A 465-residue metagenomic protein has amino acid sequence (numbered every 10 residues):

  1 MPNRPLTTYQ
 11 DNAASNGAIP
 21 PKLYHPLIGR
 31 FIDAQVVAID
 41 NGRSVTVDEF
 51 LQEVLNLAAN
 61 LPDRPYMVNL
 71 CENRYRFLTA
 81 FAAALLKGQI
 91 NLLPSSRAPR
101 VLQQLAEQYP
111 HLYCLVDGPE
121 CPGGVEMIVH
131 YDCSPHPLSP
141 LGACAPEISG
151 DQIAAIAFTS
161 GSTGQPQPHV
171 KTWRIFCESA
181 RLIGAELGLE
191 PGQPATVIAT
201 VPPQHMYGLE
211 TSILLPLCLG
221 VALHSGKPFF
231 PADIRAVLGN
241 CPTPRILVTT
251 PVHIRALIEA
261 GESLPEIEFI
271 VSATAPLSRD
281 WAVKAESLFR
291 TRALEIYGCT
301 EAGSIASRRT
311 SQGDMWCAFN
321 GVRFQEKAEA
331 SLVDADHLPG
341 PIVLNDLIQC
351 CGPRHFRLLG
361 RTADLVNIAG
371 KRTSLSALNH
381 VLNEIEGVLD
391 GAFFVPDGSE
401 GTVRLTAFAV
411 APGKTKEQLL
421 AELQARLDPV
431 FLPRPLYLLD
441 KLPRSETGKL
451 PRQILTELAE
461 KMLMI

Functional and structural regions predicted by a protein language model:
S15-L23, G29-D33, P137-F158, E190-V197: Conserved pre-ATP/AMP-binding loop-to-beta segment of ANL
H25-P26, F31-L61, K171-R174: Conserved AMP-binding/adenylate-forming core of the ANL superfamily
T46, P146, A154-R181: Conserved AMP-binding A3 loop
A58-R97, A195, A199-P203: Conserved AMP-binding/adenylate-forming
E178-T196, Q204-I246: Conserved AMP-binding/adenylation subdomain of ANL enzymes
E259-Q312: Gly/Ser/Thr-rich phosphate-binding loop
N345-F431: AMP-binding/adenylate-forming catalytic core of the ANL superfamily
V366, T406-F408, E422-I465: Conserved C-terminal "lid"/linker of ANL adenylate-forming enzymes
